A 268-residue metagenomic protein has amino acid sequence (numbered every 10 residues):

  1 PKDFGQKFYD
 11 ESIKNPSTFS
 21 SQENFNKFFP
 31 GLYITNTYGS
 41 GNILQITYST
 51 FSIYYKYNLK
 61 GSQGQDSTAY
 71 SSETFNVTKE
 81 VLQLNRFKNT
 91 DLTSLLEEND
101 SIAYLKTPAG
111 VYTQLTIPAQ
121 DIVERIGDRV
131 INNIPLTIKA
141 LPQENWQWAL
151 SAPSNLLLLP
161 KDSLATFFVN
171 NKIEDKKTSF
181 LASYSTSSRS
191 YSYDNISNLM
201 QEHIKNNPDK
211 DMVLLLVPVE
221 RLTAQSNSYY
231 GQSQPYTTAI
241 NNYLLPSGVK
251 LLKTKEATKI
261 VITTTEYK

Functional and structural regions predicted by a protein language model:
P1-K268: Secreted, disulfide-rich extracellular signaling modules
